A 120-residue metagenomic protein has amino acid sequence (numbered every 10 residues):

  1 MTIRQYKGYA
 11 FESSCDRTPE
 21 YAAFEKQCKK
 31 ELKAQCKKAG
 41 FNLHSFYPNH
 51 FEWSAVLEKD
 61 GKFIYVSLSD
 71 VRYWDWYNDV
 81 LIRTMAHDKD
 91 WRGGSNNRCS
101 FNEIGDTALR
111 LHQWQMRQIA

Functional and structural regions predicted by a protein language model:
M1-R4, M116-A120: Short intrinsically disordered terminal tails
T2-K59: Negatively charged, low-complexity tracts enriched in Asp/Glu with abundant Ser/Thr
A34-N42, D88, L111-R117: Surface-exposed polar/charged interaction patches
S45, L57, N78-V80, S95 (+1 more regions): Short, isolated positions within intrinsically disordered regulatory regions of eukaryotic proteins
E52, G61-Q113: Intrinsically disordered, low-complexity regulatory segments enriched in Ser/Thr/Pro and charged residues
